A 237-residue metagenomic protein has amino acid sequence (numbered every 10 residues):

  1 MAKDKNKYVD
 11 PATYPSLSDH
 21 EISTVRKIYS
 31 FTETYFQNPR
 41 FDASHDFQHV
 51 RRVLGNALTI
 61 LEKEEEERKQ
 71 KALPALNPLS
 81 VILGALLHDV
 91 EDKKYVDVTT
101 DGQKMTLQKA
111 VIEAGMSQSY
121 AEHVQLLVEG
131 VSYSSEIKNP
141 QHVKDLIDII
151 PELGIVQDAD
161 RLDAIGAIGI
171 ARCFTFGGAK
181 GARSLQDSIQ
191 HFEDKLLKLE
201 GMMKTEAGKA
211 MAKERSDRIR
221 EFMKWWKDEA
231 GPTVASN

Functional and structural regions predicted by a protein language model:
A2-H20, P39-F47, R51-P74, L87 (+2 more regions): Divalent metal-dependent phosphate-bond-processing catalytic cores, especially two-metal-ion Mg2+/Mn2+ enzymes that act
L17-Y35: Short alpha-helical hairpin
V53, D101-E113: An active-site-proximal "capping" alpha-helix that borders the catalytic cofactor pocket
L58, L87, E91, L107-I112: Amphipathic alpha-helical segments within well-ordered protein domains
P74-V96, Q103, Q125-S134: His-Asp-centered metal-binding catalytic motifs of divalent-metal-dependent phosphohydrolases/nucleases
V96-T100, A167-I168: Conserved strand-to-helix beginnings and helix N-cap segments that scaffold or border functional pockets
S117-V124: Membrane-interface starts of transmembrane alpha-helices
